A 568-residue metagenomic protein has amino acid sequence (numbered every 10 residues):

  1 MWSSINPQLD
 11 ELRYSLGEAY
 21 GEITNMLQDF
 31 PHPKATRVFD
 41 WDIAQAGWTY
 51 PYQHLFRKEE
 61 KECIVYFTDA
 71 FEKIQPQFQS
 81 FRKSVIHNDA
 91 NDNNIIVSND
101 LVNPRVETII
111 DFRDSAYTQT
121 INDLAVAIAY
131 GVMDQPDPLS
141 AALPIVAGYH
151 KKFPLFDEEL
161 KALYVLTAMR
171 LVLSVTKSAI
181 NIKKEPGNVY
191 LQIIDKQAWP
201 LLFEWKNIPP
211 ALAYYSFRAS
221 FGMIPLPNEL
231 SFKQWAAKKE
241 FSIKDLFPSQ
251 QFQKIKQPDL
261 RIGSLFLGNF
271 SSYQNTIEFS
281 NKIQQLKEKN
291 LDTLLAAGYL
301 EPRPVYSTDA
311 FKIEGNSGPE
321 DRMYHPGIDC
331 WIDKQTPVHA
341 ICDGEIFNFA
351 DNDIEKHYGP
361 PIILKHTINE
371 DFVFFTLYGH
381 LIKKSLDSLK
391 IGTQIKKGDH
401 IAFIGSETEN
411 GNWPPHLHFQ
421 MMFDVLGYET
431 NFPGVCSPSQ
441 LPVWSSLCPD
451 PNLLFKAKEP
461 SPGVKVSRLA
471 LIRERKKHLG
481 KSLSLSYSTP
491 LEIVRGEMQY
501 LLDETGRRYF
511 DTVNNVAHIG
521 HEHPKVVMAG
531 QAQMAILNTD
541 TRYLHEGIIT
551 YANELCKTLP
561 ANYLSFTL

Functional and structural regions predicted by a protein language model:
N6-E59, K83: A cross-family kinase active-site recognition segment
D29-H32, G47-N88, S98-L101: An alpha-helical support segment within catalytic cores of ATP-dependent transferases
L55, S174-N228: ATP/Mg2+ or Mg2+-diphosphate-binding catalytic cores that bind nucleotide phosphates or diphosphates via glycine-rich
T120-P154, A168-P186: Active-site activation/catalytic loop segments of kinase-like enzymes and analogous catalytic loops in related
G222-D329, P442-K465: Polar/charged, compositionally biased leader and regulatory segments
A340-S385: Zn2+-dependent peptidoglycan hydrolase active-site motif and core
V464-E497, N515: Active-site-adjacent loop/helix segments that line or gate small-molecule/cofactor pockets in enzymes
R508-L568: Glycine-rich loop-to-alpha-helix module at the N-terminal edge of alpha/beta enzyme cores
